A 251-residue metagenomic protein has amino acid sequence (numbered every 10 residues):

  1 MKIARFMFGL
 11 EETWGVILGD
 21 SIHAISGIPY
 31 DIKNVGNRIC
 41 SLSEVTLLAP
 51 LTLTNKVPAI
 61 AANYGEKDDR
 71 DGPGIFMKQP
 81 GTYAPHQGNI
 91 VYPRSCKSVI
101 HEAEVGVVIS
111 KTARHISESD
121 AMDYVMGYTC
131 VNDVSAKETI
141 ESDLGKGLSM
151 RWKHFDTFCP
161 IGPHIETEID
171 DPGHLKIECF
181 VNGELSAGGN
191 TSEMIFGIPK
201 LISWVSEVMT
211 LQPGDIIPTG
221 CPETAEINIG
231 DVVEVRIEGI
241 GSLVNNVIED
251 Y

Functional and structural regions predicted by a protein language model:
M1-P73, E168, P172, E178 (+3 more regions): N-terminal non-catalytic cap/leader segment that marks the start of a structured domain
R5, A24, V57-I60, V105-I109 (+2 more regions): Short hydrophobic-aromatic micro-motifs
N37-C40, K67-D69, S135-Y251: Catalytic-pocket segment enriched in acidic/His residues
L48-A49, I90-V99, A113-D120, S149-W152 (+2 more regions): A generic local secondary-structure boundary/capping motif
A49, K56, K97-V99, S203 (+2 more regions): Residue "hotspots" at secondary-structure boundaries inside conserved domains
T52, I100-E102, Q212, N228-I229: Residue-level recognition of short, solvent-exposed, well-ordered loop/turn junctions that link secondary-structure
N63, E102, G106-I109, H115-N132: RNA pseudouridine synthases
P73-H86, H101, E234-E238: Structural signature of FAD isoalloxazine-binding scaffolds in flavoprotein oxidoreductases
